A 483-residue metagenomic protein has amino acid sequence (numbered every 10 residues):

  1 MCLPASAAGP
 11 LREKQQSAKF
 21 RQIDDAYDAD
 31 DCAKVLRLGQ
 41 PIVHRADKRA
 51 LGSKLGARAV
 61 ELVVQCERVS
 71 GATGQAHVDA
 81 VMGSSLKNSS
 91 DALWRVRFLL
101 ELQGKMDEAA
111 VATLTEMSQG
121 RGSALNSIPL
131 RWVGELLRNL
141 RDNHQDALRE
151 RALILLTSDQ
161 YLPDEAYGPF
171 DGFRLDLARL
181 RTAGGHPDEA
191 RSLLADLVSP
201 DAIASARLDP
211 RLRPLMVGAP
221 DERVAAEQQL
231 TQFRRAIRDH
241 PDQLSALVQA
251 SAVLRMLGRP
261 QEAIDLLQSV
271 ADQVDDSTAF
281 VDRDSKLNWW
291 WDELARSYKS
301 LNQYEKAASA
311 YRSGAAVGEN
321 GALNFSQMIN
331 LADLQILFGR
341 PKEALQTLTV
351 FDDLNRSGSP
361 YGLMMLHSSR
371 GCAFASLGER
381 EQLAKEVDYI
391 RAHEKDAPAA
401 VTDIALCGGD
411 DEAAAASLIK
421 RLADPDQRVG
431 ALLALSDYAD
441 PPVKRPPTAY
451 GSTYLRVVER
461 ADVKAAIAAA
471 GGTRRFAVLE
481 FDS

Functional and structural regions predicted by a protein language model:
C2-A152, Y161-G172, D176-L193: N-terminus-biased targeting/localization segments
C2-P10, L162, A166-Y167, D176-W290 (+2 more regions): Long, contiguous interaction/recruitment modules in multidomain scaffold/adaptor proteins
A8-L11, I42-L51, V81-S89, T115-A124 (+9 more regions): Solenoid-like repeat scaffolds
R12-R21, L51-E61, L86-R95, G122-L136 (+7 more regions): Generic helix N-cap/helix-start motif at coil->alpha-helix transitions
D24, Q65, R97-L99, R138 (+6 more regions): Residue-level recognition of tetratricopeptide repeat
Y27-P41, Q65-D79, E101-T115, N139-S158 (+6 more regions): Helix-turn-helix repeat elements of alpha-solenoid scaffolds
F325-S326, N330-G339, T349-Y389: Alpha-helical adaptor scaffolds
P398-S483: Long, ordered, amphipathic alpha-helical scaffolds
